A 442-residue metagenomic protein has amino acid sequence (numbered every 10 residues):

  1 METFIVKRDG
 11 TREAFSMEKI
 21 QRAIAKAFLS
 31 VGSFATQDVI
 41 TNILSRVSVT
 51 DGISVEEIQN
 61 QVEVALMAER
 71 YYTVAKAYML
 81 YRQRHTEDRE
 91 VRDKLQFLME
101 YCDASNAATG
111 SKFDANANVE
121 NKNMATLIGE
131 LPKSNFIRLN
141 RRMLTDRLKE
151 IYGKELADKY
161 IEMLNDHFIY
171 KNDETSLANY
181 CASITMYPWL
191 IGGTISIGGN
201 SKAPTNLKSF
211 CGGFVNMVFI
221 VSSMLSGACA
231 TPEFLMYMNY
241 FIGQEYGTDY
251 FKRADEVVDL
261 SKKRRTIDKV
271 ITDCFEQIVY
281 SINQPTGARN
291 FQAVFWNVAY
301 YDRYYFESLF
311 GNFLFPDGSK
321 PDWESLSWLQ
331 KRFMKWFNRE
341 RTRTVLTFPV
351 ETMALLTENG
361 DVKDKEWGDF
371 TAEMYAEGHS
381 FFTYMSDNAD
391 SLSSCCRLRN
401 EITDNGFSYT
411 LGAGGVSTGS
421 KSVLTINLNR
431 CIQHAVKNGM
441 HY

Functional and structural regions predicted by a protein language model:
M1-C102, A107: Charged, amphipathic alpha-helical regulatory modules used for macromolecular assembly or allosteric control
D88, K94-Y442: Conserved catalytic cores of very large enzyme subunits
